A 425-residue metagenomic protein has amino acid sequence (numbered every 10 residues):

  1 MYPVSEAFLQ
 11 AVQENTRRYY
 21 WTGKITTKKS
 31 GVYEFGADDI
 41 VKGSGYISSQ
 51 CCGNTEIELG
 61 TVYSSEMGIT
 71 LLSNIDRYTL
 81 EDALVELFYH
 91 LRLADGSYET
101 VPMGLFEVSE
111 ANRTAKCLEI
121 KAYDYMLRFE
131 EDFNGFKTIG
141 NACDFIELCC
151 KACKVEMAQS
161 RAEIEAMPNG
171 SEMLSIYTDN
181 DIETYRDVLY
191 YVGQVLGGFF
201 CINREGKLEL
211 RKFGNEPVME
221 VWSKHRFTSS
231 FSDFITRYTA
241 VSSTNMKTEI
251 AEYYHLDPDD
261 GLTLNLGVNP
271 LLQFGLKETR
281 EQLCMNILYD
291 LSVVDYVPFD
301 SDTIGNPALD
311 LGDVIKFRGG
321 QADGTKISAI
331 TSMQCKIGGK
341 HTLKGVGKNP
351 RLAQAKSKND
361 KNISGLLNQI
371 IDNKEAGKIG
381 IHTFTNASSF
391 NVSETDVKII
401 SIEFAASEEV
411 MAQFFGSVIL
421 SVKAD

Functional and structural regions predicted by a protein language model:
M1-T138, I176-I182, L189-G197, I202 (+3 more regions): Assembly/oligomerization scaffold segments
M1-T22, I120-A122, E209-T236, T244-N265 (+2 more regions): Acidic, low-complexity/disordered segments
F35-V62, P258-V294: Short beta-strand/loop turn elements enriched in aromatics
C52-T55, F106, G312, D396-S401: Short structured motifs
T61-Y63, T79-E81, N112-T114, I202 (+4 more regions): Solvent-exposed loop and beta-edge segments used for protein-protein assembly and interaction
T70-L72, F88, Y123, T331 (+2 more regions): Residue-level recognition of well-ordered beta-strand positions that form the cores of beta-sheet-rich folds across
D95-S97, N112-I235, T263-N265, G275-Q282 (+1 more regions): Charged- and aromatic-enriched interaction segments used to assemble and dock large macromolecular complexes
G380-A424: Beta-rich globular "head" domains
